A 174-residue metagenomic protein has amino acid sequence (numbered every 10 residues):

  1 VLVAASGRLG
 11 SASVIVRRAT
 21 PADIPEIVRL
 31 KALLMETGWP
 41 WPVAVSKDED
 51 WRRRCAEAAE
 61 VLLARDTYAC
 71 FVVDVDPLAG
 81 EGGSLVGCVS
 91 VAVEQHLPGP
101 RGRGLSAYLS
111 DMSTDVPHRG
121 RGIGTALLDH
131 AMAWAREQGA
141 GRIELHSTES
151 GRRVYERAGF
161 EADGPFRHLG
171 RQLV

Functional and structural regions predicted by a protein language model:
I15-R29, P40: A short beta-loop-alpha structural element at the N-terminal edge of CoA-dependent acyl/N-acetyltransferase catalytic
A32-A58: Conserved GNAT-fold acetyl-CoA-binding loop/helix
E57-V72, Y108: A short helix-loop-beta-strand connector motif used in the catalytic cores of GNAT acetyltransferases and, in some
V72, G82-V93, Y108, S113: Conserved beta-strand in the GNAT
Q95-L109, R119: A conserved beta-turn-beta hairpin within the catalytic core of GNAT-like acetyltransferases that forms part
L109, R142-L145: Conserved hydrophobic beta-strand within the GNAT/NAT acetyltransferase core sheet that lines the active-site cleft
H118-H130: Conserved acetyl-CoA pyrophosphate-binding loop and the N-cap/start of the following alpha-helix in GNAT-like
T125, E137-Q138, E149-R171: Conserved active-site alpha-helix within GNAT-family acetyltransferase domains
